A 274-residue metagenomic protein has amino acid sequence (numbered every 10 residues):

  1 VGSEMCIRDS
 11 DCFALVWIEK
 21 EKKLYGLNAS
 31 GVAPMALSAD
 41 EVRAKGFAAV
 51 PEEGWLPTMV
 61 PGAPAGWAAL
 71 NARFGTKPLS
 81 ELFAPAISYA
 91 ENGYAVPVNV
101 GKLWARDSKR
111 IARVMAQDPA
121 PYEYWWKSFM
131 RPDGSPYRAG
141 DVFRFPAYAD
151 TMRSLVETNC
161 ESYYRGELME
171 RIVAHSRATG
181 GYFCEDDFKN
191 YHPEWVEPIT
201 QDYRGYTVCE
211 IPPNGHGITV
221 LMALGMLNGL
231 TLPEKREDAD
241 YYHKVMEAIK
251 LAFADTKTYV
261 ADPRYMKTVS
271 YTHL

Functional and structural regions predicted by a protein language model:
S3-E4, R8-N159, Y163-R165, M169-G215 (+1 more regions): Noncatalytic scaffold domains of N-terminal-nucleophile
I218: Flexible, polar/acidic helix-loop-strand segments at domain edges
L232-L274: Internal maturation/activation junctions in enzymes
